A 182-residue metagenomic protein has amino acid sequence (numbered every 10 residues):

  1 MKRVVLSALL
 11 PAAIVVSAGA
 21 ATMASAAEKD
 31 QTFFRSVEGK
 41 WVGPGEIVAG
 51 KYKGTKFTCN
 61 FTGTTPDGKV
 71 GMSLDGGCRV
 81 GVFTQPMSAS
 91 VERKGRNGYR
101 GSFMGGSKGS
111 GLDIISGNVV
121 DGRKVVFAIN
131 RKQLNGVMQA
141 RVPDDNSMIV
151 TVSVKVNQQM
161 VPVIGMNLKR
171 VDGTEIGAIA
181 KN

Functional and structural regions predicted by a protein language model:
M1-P11: Bacterial N-terminal signal peptides that target proteins for export
I14-M23: C-terminal segment of classical bacterial N-terminal signal peptides
A24, V137-N182: Edge beta-strand at a domain terminus
A26-V42, D67, R141: N-terminal helix-cap/turn-to-beta initiation motif at the start of protein domains
R35-K51, G76: Tryptophan-anchored aromatic micro-motifs
K53-R93: N-terminal glycine/threonine-rich, aromatic-flanked beta-hairpin/loop signature
G76-V120: Predominantly extracellular/secreted and cell-surface proteins with exposed, flexible low-complexity segments
S110-Q139: Acidic, glycine-rich flexible loop segments
